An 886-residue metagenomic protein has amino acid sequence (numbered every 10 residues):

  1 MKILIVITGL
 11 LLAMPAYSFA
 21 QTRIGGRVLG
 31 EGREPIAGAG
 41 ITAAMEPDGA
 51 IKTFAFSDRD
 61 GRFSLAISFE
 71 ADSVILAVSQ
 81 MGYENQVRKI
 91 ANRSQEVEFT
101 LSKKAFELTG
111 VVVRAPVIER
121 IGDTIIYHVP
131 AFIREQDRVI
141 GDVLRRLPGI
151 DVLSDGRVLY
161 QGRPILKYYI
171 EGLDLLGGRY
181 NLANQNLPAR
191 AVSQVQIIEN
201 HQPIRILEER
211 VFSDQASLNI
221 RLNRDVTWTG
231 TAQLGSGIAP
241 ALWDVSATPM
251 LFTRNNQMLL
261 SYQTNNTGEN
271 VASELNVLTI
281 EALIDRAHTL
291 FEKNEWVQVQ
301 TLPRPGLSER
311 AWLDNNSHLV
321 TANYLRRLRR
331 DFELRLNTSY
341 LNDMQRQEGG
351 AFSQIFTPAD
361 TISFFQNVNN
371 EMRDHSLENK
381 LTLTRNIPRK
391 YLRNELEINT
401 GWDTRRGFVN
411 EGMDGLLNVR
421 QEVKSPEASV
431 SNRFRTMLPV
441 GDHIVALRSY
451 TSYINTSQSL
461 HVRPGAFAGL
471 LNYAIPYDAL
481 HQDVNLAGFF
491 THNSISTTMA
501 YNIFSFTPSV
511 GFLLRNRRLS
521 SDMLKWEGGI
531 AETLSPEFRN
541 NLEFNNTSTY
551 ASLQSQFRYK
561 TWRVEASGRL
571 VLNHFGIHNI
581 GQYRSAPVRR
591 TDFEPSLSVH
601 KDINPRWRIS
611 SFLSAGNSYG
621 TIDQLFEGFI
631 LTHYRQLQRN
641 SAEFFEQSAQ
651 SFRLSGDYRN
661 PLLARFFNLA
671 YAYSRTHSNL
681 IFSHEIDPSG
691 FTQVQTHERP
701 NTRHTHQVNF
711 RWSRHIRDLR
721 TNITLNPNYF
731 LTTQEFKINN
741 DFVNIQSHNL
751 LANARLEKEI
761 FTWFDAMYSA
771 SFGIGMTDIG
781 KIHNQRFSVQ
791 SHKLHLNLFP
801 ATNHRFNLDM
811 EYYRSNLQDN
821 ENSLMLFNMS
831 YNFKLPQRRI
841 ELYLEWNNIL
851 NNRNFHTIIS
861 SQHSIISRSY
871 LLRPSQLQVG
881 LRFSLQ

Functional and structural regions predicted by a protein language model:
A20-Q21, R33, D60-R62, M81-S94 (+15 more regions): Membrane-proximal, glycine/serine-rich, low-complexity loop/turn segments characteristic of large bacterial
G25-A37: Structural motif
M45-A50, I75-R88: A short, solvent-exposed loop/turn motif at the edges and junctions of modular extracellular/periplasmic domains
P47-R62: Short, acidic Ser/Thr/Gly-rich low-complexity loop/linker segments typical of extracellular and cell-surface proteins
I90, E208-E209, V271-V277, T301 (+14 more regions): Outer-membrane beta-barrel translocator domains and adjoining extracellular loop/strand segments of Gram-negative
A239, W312-D314, N369-H375, N418-A428 (+10 more regions): Replace "Gram-negative outer membrane beta-barrel proteins" with "bacterial and organellar outer membrane beta-barrel
L325-D343, M372-N410, L416-H578, D602 (+4 more regions): Face-selective signature of the C-terminal outer-membrane beta-barrel domain
L751-I774, N784-Q886: Conserved C-terminal beta-signal and adjacent last beta-strands/turns of outer-membrane beta-barrel proteins
